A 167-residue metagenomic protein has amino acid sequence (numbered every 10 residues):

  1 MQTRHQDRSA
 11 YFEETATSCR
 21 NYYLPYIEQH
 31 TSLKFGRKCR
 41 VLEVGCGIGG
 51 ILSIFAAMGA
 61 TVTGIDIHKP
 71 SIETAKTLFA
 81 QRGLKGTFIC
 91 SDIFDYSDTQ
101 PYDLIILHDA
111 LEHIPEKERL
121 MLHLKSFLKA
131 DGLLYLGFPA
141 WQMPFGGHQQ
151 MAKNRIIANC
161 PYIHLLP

Functional and structural regions predicted by a protein language model:
M1-Q100, L104, H108, M121: Conserved N-terminal segment of class I S-adenosyl-L-methionine
K69, I114-P115: A structural helix-start
D109-H113: Short catalytic micro-motifs in class I SAM-dependent methyltransferases
P115-H123, L133-P167: S-adenosyl-L-methionine-dependent methyltransferase catalytic module, highlighting the catalytic core
